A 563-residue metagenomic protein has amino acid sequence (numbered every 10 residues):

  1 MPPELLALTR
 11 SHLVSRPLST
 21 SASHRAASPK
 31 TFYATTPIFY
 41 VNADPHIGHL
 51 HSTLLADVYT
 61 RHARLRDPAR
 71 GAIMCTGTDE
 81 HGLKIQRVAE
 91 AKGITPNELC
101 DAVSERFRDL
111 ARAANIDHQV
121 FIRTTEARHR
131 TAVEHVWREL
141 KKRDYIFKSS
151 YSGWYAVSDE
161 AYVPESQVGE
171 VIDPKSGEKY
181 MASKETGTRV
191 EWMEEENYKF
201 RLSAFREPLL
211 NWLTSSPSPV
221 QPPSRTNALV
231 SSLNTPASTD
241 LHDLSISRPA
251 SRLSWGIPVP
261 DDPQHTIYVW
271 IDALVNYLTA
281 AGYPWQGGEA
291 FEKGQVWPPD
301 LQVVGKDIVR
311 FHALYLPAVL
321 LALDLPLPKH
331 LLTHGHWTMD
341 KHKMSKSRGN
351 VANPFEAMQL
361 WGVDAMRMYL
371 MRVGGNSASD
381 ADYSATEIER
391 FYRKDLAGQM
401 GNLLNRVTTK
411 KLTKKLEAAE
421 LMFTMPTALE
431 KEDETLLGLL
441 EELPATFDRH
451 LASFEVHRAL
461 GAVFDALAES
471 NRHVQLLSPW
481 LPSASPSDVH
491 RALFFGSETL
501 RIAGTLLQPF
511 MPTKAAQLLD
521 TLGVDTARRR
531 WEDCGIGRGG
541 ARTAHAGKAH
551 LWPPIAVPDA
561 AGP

Functional and structural regions predicted by a protein language model:
P2-T31, I73, G77, I94 (+5 more regions): Basic, alpha-helical terminal appendages of large translation-related enzymes
P3-T9, L13, S19-K148, V319: N-terminal Rossmann-like or analogous alpha/beta NTP/dinucleotide-binding catalytic cores that position adenine
A27-P68, C75-T76, R128-A132, A182-T413 (+1 more regions): Structured secondary-structure scaffolds
A114-I116, Q295-V296, T338, S347-G349 (+5 more regions): Short acidic (Asp/Glu) and glycine-rich catalytic loops that position anionic groups and cofactors
R143-R206, L210: Cys/His-rich short segments
V363-L370, E434, E469-Q475: Long amphipathic alpha-helical segments
S379-I388, Y392-D395, K410-D433, L437-A459: Long, amphipathic alpha-helical stalk/connector segments used for oligomerization, subunit docking, or mechanical
Y392, L396-Q399, L403, E432 (+4 more regions): Amphipathic alpha-helix face/heptad-repeat signature
